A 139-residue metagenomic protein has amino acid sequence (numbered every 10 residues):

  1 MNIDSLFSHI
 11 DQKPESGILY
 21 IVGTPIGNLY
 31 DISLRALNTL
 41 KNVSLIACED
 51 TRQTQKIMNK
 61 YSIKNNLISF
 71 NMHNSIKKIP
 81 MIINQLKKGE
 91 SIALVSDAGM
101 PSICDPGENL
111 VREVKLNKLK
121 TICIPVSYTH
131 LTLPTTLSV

Functional and structural regions predicted by a protein language model:
N2-H73: Glycine-rich, flexible N-terminal cofactor/catalytic loop recognition
I26, G99, S138: Short, glycine/serine-rich, charged loops/turns that create anion-binding and catalytic segments at active sites
D31-I32, I57-M58, I79, I103-P106: Short glycine-/acidic-enriched loop or helix-start segments at secondary-structure transitions that form or flank
N74-M81: Glycine-rich, highly charged phosphate/nucleotide-binding loops
M81-K87: Short amphipathic alpha-helix with an adjacent loop that forms part of the alpha/beta core around
K87-L131: Short glycine-cluster motifs
H130, T135-V139: Single conserved hydrophobic/aromatic residue that forms the stacking wall/gate of nucleotide- or nucleobase-binding
